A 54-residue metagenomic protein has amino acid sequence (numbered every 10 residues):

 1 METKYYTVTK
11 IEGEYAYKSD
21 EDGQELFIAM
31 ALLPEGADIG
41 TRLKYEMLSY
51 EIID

Functional and structural regions predicted by a protein language model:
M1-E12: Structural detector for short beta-strands of small beta-barrel domains
T3, M30-A31: A generic local structural motif
E12-G13, M47: Residue-level signal for tight coil/turn positions that link beta-strands
E14-K18: Short aromatic-glycine-enriched beta-strand elements
D20-I28: Short, structured beta-strand/loop micro-motifs enriched in basic residues and often containing a Trp
L32-Y45: Short nucleic-acid-contacting surface segments enriched for D/E, G, S/T with interspersed K/R
M47-D54: Short, Lys/Arg- and Gly-enriched loop/turn segments at beta-strand edges
